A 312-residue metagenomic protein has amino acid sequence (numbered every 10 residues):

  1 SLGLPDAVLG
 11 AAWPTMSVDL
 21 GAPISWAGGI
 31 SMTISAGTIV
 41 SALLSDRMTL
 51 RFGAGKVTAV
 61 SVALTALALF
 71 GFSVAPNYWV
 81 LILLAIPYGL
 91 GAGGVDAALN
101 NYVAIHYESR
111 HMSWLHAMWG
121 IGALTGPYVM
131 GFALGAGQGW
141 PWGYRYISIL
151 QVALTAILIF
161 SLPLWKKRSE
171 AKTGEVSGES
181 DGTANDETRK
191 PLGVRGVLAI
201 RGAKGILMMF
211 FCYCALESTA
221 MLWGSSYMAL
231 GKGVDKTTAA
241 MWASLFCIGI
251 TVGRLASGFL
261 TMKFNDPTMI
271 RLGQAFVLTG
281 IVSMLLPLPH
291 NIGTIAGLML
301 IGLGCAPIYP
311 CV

Functional and structural regions predicted by a protein language model:
S1-M16, A22, A220-S225: Extracytoplasmic
A7, I34-L43, L124, C247-L255: Residue-level signature of mid-helix packing/kink "hotspots" within the transmembrane helices of 12-pass Major
L9-G10, R201-V252: Extracytoplasmic gate region of multi-pass secondary transporters
G21, G53, V74-W79, G233 (+2 more regions): Helix-breaking motifs and short loop linkers at transmembrane-helix boundaries and internal kinks in secondary membrane
V40-W79: Conserved MFS/SLC helix-loop-helix module at the cytosolic interface between two early adjacent transmembrane helices
G93-Y107, A306-V312: Intracellular juxtamembrane helix-capping segments at the cytosolic ends of symmetry-related transmembrane helices
W142-P163: Symmetry-related core transmembrane helices of the 12-TM Major Facilitator Superfamily/SLC fold
F264-V312: C-terminal transmembrane helical hairpin of 12-TM major facilitator-type secondary transporters
